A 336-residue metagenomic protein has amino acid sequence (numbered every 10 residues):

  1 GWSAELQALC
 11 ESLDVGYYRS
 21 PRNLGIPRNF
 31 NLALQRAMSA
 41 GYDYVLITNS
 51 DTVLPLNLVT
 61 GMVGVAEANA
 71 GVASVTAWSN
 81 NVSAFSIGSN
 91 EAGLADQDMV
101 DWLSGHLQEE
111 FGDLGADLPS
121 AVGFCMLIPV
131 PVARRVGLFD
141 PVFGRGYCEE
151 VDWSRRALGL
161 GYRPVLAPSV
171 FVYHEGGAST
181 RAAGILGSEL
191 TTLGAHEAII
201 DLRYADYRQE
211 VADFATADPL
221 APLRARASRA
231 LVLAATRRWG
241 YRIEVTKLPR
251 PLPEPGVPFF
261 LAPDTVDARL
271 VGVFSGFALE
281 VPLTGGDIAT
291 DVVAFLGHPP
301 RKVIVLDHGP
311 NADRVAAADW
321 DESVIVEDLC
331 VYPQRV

Functional and structural regions predicted by a protein language model:
G1-R22: Acidic donor-binding segment of Leloir-type glycosyltransferases
S20-A37: Glycine-rich, basic loop-to-helix element that forms the pyrophosphate-binding segment of sugar-nucleotide handling
G41-V53: Short beta-strand-to-loop acidic/aromatic patch adjacent to the donor-nucleotide binding site
T52-A92: Conserved donor NDP-sugar-binding/catalytic core segment of glycosyltransferases
S83, R155-L231: Active-site-adjacent helix/loop segment of glycosyltransferases that harbors family-specific signature motifs
A95-D98, W102-P131: A recurrent flexible, glycine/aromatic-enriched loop bordering the glycosyltransferase active site that acts as
D117-G137, V142-F171: A short, conserved alpha-helix in the catalytic core of glycosyltransferases
R229-V273: N-terminal subdomain of nucleotide-sugar transferases
